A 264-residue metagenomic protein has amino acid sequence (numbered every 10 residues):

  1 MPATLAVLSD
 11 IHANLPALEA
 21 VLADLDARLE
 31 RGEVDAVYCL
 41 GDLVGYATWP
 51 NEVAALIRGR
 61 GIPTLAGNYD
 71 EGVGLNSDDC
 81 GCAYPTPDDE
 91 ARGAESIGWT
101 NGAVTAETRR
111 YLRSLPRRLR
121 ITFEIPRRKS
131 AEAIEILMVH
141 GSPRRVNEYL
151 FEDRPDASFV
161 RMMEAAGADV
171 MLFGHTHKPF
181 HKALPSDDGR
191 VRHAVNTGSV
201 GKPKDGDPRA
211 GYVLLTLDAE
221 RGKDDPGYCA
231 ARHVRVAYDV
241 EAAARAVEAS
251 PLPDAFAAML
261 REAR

Functional and structural regions predicted by a protein language model:
M1-A6, I121-L137, P185-H193, P226-C229: Beta-strand-turn-beta hairpins that frame and shape the catalytic cleft of phosphate-ester-processing enzymes
M1-R60: N-terminal active-site segment of His-dependent metallophosphoesterases
L8-S9, V37-D42, P63-N68, V139 (+2 more regions): Active-site neighborhood of phospho(di)ester-bond hydrolases with catalytic His/Asp-centered motifs
H12-P16, G45-T48, Y69-L75, R120 (+3 more regions): Active-site environment of divalent metal-dependent phosphoester hydrolases
A20-A23, E52-A55, D78-G81, E152-D153 (+2 more regions): Short, glycine/charged-enriched secondary-structure capping and boundary segments
G32-E33, A103-A183, R264: His/acidic metal-ligating clusters that form di-metal
V53-A54, G59-I121, A133, D153-G167: Active-site neighborhood of divalent metal-dependent phosphoester bond hydrolases
A183-R264: Acidic, His/Gly-rich catalytic cores of divalent-metal-dependent hydrolytic chemistry
